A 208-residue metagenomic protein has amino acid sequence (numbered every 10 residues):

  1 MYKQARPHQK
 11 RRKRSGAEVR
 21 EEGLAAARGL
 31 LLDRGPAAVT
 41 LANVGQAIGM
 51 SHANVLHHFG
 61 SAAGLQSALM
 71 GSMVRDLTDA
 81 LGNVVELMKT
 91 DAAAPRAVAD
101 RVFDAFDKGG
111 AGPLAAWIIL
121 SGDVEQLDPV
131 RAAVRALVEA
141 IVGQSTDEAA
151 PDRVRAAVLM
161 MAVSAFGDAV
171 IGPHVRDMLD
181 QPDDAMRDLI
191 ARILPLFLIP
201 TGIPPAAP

Functional and structural regions predicted by a protein language model:
M1-P7, D104, A136-D147, G167-P208: C-terminal peripheral helix-coil segments that are non-catalytic and often amphipathic
R11-V19: Short, Lys/Arg-enriched anionic-surface-contact patches
V19-E22, A26, L30-G64, A68: Helix-turn-helix
A68, D79-G112, P151-V154: Hydrophobic alpha-helical connector segments
S72, D76, A105, G109 (+1 more regions): Phosphate/oxyanion-binding loops and surfaces in catalytic or ligand/nucleic-acid-binding neighborhoods
L77-L81, G122-T146, D152-L159, D188-A191: Amphipathic alpha-helical packing segments from all-alpha helical-bundle domains
V102, A115-I119, V158-M161, A165: Short alpha-helical scaffolding segments that buttress acidic/His motifs in well-ordered protein cores
D104-A132, P173-V175: Amphipathic alpha-helical segments used for helix-helix packing
